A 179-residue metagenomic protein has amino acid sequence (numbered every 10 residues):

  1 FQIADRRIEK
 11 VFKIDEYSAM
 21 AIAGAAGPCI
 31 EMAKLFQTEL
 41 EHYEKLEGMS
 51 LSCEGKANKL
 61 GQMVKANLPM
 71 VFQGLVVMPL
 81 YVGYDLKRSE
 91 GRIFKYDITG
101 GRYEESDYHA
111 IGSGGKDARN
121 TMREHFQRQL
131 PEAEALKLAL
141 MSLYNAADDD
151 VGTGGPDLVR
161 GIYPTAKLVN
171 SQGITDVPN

Functional and structural regions predicted by a protein language model:
F1-N179: Long, low-complexity N-terminal extensions
